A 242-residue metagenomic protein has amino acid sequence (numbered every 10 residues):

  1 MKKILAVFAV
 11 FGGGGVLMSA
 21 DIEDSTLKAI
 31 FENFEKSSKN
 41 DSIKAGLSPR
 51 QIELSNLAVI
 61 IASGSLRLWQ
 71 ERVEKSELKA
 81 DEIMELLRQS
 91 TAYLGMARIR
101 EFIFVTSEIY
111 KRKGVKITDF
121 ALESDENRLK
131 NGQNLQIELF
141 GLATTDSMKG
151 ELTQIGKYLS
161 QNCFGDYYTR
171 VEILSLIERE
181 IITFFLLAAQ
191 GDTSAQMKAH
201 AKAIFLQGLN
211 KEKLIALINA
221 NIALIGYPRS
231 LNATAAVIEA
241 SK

Functional and structural regions predicted by a protein language model:
M1-K2, E212: Generic cytosolic/nucleocytoplasmic N-terminal low-complexity/intrinsically disordered segments
K2-A20: Classical Sec-dependent N-terminal signal peptides that target proteins to the secretory pathway
M18-R50, A62-K75, A92, M96-E178 (+4 more regions): Acidic, glycine/proline-rich low-complexity segments that act as flexible tails and inter-domain linkers
R50, D81-E82, I177, D192 (+3 more regions): Conserved active-site and cofactor/substrate-binding residues in soluble primary-metabolism enzymes
I52-I60, L86, E178-A188, L217-I218: Short, structured motif recognition centered on aromatic/hydrophobic residues
S55-L68, A189-Q196: Short, thiol/selenol-centered motifs that function as redox-active sites or metal-ligating centers
S76-A92, A203-A216, N221: Short, mixed-charge aromatic SLiMs
I182-T183, A188-E212: Glycine/small-residue-rich hydrophobic helix-like segments
